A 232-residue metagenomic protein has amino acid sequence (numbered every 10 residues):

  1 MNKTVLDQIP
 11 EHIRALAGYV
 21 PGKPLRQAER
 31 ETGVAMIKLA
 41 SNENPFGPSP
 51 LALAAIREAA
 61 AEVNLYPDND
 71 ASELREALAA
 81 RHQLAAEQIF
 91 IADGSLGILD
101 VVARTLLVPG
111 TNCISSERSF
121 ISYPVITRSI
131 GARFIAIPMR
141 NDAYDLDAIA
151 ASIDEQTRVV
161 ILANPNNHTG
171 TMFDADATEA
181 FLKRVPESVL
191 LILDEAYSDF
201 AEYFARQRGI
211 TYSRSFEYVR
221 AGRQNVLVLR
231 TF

Functional and structural regions predicted by a protein language model:
M1-L65: N-terminal "arm"/small-domain region of PLP-dependent enzymes with the aminotransferase-like
R14, A61, L107-V108, D154 (+1 more regions): Short conserved AdoMet
N42-P45, S95-L96, F120, N164-H168 (+1 more regions): Short glycine-rich anion-binding loops that position phosphate/pyrophosphate groups of nucleotides and phosphorylated
P67, A71-N112: Phosphate-binding glycine-rich loop
L78, Y123-T127, V185: Short hydrophobic alpha-helical segments of the AMP-binding
A85, I130-G131, G222: Short, structured coil segments at secondary-structure junctions
T105-L162: PLP-dependent aminotransferase-like
L146-Q156, H168-L191, E195-F232: Active-site pre-lysine segment of PLP-dependent enzymes
